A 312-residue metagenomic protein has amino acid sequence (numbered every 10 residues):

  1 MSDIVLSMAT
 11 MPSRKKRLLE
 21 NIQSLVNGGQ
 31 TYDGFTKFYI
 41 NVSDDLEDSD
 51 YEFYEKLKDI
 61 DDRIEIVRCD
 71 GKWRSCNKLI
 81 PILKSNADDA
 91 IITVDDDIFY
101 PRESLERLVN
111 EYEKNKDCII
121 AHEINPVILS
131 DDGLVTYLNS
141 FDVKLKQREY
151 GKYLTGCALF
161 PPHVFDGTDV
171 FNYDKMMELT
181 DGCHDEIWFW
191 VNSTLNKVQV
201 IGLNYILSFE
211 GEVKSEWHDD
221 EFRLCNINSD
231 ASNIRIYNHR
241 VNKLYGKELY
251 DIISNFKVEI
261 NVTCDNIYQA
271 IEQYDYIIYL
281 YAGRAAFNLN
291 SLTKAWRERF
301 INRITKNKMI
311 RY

Functional and structural regions predicted by a protein language model:
M1-S24: N-proximal low-complexity "stem/linker" segments adjacent to membrane-targeting elements
D3, T36-K37, A90, Q199: Residues at the starts of beta-strands that form the adenosine-phosphate
M8-T10, V42-D44, A121, N204: Short beta-strand/turn micro-motifs composed of small residues that flank or help shape donor/cofactor-binding pockets
R17, N21, D174-R311: C-terminal catalytic/acceptor-binding lobe
Q23-F35: Short, acidic, metal-binding catalytic loop of nucleotide-sugar glycosyltransferases
S43-D88: Active-site-proximal specificity loops/subdomain of glycosyltransferases
D89-D97: Short beta-strand-to-loop acidic/aromatic patch adjacent to the donor-nucleotide binding site
P101-D174: Conserved catalytic core of nucleotide-sugar-dependent glycosyltransferases
